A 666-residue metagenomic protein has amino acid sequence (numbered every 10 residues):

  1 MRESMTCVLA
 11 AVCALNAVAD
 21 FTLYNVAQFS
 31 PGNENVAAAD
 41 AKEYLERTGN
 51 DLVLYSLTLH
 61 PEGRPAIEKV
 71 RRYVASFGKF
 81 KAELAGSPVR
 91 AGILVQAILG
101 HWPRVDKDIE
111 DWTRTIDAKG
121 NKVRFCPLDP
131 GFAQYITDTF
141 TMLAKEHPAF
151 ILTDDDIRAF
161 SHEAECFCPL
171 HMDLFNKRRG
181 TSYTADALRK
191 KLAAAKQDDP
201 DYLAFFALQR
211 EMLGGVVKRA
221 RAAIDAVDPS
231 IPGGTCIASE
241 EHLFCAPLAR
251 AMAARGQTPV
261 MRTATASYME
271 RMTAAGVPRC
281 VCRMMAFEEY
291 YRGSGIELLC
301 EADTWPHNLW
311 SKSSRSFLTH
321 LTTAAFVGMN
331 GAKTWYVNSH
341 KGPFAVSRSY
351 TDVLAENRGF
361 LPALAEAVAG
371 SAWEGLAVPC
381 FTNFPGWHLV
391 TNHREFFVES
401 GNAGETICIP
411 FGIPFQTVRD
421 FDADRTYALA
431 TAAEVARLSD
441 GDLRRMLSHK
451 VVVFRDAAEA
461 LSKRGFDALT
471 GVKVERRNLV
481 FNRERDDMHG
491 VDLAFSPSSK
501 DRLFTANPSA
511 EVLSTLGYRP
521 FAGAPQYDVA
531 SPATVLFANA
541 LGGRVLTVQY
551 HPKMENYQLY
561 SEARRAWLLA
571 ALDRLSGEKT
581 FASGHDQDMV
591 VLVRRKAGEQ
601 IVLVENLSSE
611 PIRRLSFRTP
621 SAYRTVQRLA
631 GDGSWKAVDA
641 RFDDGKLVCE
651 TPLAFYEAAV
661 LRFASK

Functional and structural regions predicted by a protein language model:
D20-G32, R90-I98, L152-D156, Y202-A246 (+1 more regions): Aromatic-lined carbohydrate-recognition surfaces of secreted/lumenal glycan-active proteins
T22-N33, L59-V74, A118-T137, D198-G214 (+7 more regions): The substrate-binding groove and active-site-proximal loops of carbohydrate-active enzymes, especially glycoside
S30-E46, P130-L143, C245-A251, S313-A324: Short, acidic/polar
N35-E62, M142-F150, P259-V260, T319-A332 (+1 more regions): Catalytic domains of carbohydrate-active enzymes, especially glycoside hydrolases
A41-K42, T58-E110, V216, A220: Aromatic-lined substrate-binding rim segments of carbohydrate-active enzymes
T48-D51, S56-L57, F160-H162, K196 (+8 more regions): Hydrophobic targeting/anchoring helices
R90-E146, S161, Y183-R210: Active-site-adjacent "subsite" loops/lids of carbohydrate-active enzymes
F415, R419-D420, A430-K666: A conserved amphipathic helix/loop scaffold that creates a polar/acidic microenvironment used either to coordinate
